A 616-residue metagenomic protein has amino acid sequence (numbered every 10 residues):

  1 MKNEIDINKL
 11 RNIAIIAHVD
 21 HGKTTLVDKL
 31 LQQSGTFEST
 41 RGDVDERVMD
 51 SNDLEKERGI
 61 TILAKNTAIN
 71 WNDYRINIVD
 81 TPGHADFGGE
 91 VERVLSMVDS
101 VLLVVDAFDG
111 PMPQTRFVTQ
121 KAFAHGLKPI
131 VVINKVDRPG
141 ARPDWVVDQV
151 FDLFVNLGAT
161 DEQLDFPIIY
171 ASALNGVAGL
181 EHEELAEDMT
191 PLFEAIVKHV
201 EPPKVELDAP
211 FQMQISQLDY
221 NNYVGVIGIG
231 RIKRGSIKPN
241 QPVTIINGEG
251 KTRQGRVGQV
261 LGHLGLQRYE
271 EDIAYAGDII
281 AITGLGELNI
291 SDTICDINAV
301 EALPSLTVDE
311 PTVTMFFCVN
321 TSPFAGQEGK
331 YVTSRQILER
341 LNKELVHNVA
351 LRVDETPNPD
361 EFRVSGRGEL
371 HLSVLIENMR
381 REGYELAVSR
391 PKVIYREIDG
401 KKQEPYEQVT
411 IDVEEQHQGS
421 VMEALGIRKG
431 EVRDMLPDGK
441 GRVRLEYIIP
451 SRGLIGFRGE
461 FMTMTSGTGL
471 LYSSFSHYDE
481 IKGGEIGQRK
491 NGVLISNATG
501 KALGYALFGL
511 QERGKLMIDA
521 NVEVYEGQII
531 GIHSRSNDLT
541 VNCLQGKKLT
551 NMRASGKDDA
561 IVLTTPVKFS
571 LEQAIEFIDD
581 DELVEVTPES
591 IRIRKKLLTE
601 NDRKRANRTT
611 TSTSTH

Functional and structural regions predicted by a protein language model:
M1-V105, D109-P111, Q149, L218-N221: P-loop NTPase switch module centered on the Walker A-proximal segment
A14, I133-G140, V177, E181-L185 (+2 more regions): Conserved short loop/turn motifs at secondary-structure junctions
D20, L26, G59, D80 (+17 more regions): Residue-level signature of catalytic and energy-coupling elements of molecular machines, predominantly ATP/GTP-dependent
Y74, V98-V101, H125-P129, Q163-F166: Short glycine-/polar-rich loops that comprise or flank the Walker A/P-loop and associated switch/sensor motifs
G110-G126, V147-V150: Amphipathic helical hotspot of TIR/SEFIR-family domains
K128, R138-K198: Canonical P-loop GTPase G-domain recognition
D165-P167, E194-K198, P202, G228-L264 (+1 more regions): Accessory interaction regions appended to the cores of large information-processing enzymes
